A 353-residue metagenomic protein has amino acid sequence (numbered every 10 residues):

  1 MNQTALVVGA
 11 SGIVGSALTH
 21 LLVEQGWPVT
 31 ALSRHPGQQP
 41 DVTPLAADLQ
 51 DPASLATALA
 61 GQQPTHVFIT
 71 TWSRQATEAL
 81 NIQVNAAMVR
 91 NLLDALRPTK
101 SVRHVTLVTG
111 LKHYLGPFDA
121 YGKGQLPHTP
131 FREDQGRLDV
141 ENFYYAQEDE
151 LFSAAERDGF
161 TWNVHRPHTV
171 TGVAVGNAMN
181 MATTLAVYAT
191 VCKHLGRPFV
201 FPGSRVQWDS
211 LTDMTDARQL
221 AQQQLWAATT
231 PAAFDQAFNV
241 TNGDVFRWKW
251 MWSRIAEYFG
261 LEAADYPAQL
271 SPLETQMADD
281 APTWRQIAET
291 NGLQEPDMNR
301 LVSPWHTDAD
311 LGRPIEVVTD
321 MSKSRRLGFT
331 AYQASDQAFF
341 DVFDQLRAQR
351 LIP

Functional and structural regions predicted by a protein language model:
Q3-W27: N-terminal Rossmann NAD(P)H-binding glycine-rich loop of SDR-like oxidoreductase domains
W27-P36: Conserved glycine-rich Rossmann-like NAD(P)H-binding loop of the short-chain dehydrogenase/reductase
G37-Q39, T43-N91: NAD(P)H-binding glycine-rich loop region in Rossmannoid oxidoreductase-like domains and their noncatalytic homologs
A87-F143: Conserved Rossmann-fold NAD(P)-dependent oxidoreductase catalytic core, especially the SDR/UDP-sugar
D134-H168, V173: Active-site Tyr-X1-5-Lys
D158, G172-Y188, R218, A227-F238 (+1 more regions): Glycine/proline-rich active-site loop of Rossmann-fold NAD(P)-dependent oxidoreductases
V187-T215: A conserved pocket-lining segment of Rossmann-fold NAD(P)-dependent short-chain dehydrogenase/reductase
L220-D308, D320-S322, R326, F343 (+1 more regions): Mid/C-terminal beta-alpha module of Rossmann-like enzyme folds, strongest in SDR-family dehydrogenases/epimerases
